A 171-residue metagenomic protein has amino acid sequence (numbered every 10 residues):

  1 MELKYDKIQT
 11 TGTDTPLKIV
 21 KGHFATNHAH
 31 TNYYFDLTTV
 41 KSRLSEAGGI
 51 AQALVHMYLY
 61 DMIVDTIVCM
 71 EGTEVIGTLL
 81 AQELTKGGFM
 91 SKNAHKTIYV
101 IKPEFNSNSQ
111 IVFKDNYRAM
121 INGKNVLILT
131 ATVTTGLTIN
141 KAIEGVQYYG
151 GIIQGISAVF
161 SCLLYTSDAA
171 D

Functional and structural regions predicted by a protein language model:
M1-I63: Active-site-facing substrate-recognition patch
A53-M57, G72, L79: A glycine-rich, hydrophobic loop/mini-helix early in the fold
V64-G72: Short glycine-rich phosphate-binding loop at a beta-alpha junction
D65, K124, Q154: Conserved acidic residues
E74-L127, T134-K141: Short, glycine/charge-rich flexible loops or terminal/linker lids adjacent to PRPP-binding catalytic cores
I101-P103, G151-L164: ATP-dependent adenylation/pyrophosphate-handling site
G145-G151: Arginine/glycine-rich "motif VI" loop of SF2 helicases in the C-terminal RecA-like domain
Y165-D171: Conserved small/polar residues in nucleotide/adenosyl-binding loops
